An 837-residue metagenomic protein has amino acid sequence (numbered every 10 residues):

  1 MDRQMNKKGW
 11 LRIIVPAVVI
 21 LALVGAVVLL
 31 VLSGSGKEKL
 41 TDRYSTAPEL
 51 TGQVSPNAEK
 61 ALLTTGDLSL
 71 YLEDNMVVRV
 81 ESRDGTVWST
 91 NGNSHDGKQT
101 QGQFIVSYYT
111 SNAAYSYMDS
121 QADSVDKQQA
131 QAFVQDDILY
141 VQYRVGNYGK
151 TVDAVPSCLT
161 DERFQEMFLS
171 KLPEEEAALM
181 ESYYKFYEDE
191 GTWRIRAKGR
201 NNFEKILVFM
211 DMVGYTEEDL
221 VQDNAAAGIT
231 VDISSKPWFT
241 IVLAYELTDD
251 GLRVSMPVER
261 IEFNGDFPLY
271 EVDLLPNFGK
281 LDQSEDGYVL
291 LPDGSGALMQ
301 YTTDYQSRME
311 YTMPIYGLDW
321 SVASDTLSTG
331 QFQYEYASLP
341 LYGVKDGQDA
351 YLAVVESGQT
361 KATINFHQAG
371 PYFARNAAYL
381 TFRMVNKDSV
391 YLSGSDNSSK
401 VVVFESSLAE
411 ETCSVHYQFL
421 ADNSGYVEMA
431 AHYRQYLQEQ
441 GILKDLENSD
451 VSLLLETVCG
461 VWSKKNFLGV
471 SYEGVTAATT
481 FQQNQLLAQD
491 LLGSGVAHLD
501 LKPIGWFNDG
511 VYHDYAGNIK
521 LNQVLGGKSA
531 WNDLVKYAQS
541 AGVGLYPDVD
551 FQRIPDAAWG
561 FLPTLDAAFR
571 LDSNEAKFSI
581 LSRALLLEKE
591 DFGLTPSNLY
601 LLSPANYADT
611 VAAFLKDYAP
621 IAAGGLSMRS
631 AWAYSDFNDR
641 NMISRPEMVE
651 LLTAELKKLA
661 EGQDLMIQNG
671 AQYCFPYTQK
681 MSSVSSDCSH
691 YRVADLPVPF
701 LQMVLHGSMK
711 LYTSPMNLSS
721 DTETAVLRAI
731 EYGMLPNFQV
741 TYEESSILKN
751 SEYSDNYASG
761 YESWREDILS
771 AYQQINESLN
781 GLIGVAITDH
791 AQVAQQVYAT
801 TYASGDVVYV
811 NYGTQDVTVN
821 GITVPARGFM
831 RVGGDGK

Functional and structural regions predicted by a protein language model:
M1-E59, D67, Y115, V141-G146: Gram-positive cell-envelope targeting signals
G52-V54, A61-G66, L70-Y71, E81-R83 (+8 more regions): Carbohydrate-active enzymes and regulators
L62-A477, Q485-H498: Carbohydrate-recognition beta-sandwich/jelly-roll modules in extracellular/periplasmic carbohydrate-active proteins
L63-G66, Y71-R83, Y342-A378, F551-I554 (+2 more regions): Active-site-proximal substrate-binding groove within the catalytic cores of carbohydrate-active enzymes
H432-Q440, T480-Q483, L487-D490, L599-G625: An active-site-proximal structural segment forming one wall of the substrate-binding cleft that immediately precedes
N448-K536, S540-N606: Aromatic-lined carbohydrate-binding/catalytic grooves of carbohydrate-active enzymes
G495-L499, A541-V543, P620-G624, E661-D664: Short, well-ordered coil/turn segments that N-cap beta-strands
D500-P503, A538, D617-A619, A623-L626 (+1 more regions): Hydrophobic transmembrane helix bundles of membrane-integrated enzymes that assemble and modify cell-envelope
